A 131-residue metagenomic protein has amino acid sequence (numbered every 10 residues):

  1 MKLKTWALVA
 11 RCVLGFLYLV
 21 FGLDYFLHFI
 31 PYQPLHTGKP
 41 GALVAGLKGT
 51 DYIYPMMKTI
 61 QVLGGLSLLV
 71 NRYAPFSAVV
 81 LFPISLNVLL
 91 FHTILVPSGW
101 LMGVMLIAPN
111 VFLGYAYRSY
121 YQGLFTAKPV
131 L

Functional and structural regions predicted by a protein language model:
M1-I30, P55, V70-L131: Extended, low-polarity transmembrane helix blocks
V20-M56: Solvent-exposed, well-ordered loop and adjacent helix/strand elements within mature globular domains that form
L35-A45, Q61-R72: Short juxtamembrane and helix-loop transition motifs at transmembrane-helix boundaries in membrane proteins
